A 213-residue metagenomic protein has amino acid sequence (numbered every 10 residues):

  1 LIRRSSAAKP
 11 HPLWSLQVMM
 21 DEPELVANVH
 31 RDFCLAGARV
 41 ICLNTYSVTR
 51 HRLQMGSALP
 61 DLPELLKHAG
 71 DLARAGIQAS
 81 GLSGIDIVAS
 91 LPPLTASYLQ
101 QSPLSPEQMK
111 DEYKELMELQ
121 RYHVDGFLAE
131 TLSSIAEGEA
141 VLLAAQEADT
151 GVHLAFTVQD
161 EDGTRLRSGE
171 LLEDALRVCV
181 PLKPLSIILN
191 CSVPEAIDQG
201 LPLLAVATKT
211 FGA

Functional and structural regions predicted by a protein language model:
L1-A213: Domain-level signal for soluble alpha/beta catalytic cores
